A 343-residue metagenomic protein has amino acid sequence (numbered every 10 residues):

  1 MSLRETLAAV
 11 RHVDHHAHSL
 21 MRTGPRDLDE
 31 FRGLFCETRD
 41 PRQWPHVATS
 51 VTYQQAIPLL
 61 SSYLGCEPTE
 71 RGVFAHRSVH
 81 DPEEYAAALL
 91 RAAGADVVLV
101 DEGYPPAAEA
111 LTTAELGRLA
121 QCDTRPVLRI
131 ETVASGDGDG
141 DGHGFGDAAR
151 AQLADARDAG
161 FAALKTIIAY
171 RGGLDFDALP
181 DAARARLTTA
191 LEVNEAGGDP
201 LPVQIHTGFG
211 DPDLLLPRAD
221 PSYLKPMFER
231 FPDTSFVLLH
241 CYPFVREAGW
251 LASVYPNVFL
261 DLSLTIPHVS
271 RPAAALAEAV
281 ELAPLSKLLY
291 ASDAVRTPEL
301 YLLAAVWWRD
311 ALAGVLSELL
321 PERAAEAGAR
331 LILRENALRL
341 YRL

Functional and structural regions predicted by a protein language model:
M1-V10, T113-G117, D147-L164, A196-D199 (+1 more regions): Short amphipathic alpha-helices and their capping/turn segments at secondary-structure boundaries
S2-H15, R22, L28-Y63, R71-R77 (+2 more regions): Mid-to-C-terminal alpha-helical segments outside catalytic/metal-binding sites
R11, A93-V97, A120-P126, D158-A162 (+4 more regions): Short, well-ordered coil/turn segments that N-cap beta-strands
H16, V98, L164, H206 (+3 more regions): Conserved, mostly hydrophobic/aromatic
H18, G103, R129-S135, I167-R171 (+4 more regions): Active-site beta-loop-alpha junctions enriched in small/polar residues
D27-A120, P126, G146-A162: Alpha-helical scaffold segments that flank or form the walls of functional sites
A159-R246: Divalent metal-binding pocket/active-site signature
Y223, D233-L343: H/E-rich (His + Asp/Glu) clusters that bind or coordinate divalent metals
